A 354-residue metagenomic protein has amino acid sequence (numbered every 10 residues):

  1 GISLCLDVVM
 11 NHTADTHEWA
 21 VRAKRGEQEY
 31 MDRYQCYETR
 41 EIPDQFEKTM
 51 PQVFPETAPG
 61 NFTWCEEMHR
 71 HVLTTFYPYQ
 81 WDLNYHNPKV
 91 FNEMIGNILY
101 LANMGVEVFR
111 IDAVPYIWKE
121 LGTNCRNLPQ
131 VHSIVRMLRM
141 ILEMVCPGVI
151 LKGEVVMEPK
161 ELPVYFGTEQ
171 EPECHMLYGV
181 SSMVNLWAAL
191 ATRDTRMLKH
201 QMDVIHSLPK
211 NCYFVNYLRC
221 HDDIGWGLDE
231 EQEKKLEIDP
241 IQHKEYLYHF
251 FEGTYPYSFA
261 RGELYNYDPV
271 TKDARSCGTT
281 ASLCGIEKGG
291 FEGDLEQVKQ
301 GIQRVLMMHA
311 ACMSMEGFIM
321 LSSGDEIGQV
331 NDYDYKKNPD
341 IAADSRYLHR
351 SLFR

Functional and structural regions predicted by a protein language model:
G1-R354: Active-site and adjacent substrate-binding regions of carbohydrate-active enzymes
